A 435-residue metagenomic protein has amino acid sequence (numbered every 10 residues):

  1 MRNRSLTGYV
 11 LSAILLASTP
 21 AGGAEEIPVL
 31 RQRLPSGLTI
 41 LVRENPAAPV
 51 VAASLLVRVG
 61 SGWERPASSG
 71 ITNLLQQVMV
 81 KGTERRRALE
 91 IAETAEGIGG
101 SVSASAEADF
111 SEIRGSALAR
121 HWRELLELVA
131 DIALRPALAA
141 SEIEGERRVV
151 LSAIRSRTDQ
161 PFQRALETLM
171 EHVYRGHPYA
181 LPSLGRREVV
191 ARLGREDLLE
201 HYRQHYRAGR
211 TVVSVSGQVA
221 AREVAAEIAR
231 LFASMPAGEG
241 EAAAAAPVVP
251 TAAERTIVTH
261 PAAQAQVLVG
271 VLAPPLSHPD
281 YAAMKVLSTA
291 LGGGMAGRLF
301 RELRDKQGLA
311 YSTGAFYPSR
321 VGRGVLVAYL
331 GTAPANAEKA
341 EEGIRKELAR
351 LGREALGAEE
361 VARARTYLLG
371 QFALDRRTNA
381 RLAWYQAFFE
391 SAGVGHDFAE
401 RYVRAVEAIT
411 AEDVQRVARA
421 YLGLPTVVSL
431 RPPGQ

Functional and structural regions predicted by a protein language model:
M1-S5: Positively charged n-region of N-terminal signal peptides that target proteins for export
G8-S18: Bacterial N-terminal signal peptides
L11, R33, E90-G240, I257 (+3 more regions): Charge-rich, well-structured scaffold segments of protease-associated domains
A21-A24: Boundary at the C-terminal end of the N-terminal hydrophobic targeting segment
E26-S54: Mature N-terminal segment immediately following signal peptide/propeptide cleavage in secreted/periplasmic
N45, G240-A296: His/Glu-based metal-binding/catalytic segments typifying zinc-dependent metallopeptidases
P46-A48, E107, R207, A262-A263: Short strand-connecting beta-turns/loops that link adjacent beta-strands
A47, A52-A119, D159, P182 (+1 more regions): M16/MPP (pitrilysin/insulinase) zinc-metallopeptidase core fold and M16-derived inactive scaffolds
